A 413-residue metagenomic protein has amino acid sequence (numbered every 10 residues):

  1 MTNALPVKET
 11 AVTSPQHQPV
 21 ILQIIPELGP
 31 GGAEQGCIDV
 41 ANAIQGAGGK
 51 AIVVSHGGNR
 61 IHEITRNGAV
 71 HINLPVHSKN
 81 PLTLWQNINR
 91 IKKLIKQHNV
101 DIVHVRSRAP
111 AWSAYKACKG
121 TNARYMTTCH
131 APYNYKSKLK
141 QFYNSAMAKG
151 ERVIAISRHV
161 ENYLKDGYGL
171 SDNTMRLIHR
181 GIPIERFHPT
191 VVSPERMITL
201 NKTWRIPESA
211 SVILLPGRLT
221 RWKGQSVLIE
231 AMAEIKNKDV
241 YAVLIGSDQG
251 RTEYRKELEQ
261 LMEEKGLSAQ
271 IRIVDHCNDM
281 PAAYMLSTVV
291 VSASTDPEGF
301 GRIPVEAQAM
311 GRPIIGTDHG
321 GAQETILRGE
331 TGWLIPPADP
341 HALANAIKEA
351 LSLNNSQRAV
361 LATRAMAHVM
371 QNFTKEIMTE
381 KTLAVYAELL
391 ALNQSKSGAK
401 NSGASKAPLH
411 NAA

Functional and structural regions predicted by a protein language model:
H17-Q18, Q23-L84, T174, G250: N-terminal strand-loop element at the rim of the active site of nucleotide-sugar-dependent glycosyltransferases
E34-D39, S211-E234, K256, H341 (+2 more regions): A conserved mid-protein helix/loop that constitutes part of the nucleotide-sugar donor-binding site
G48-K50, T203, P207-S211, Q225-R272: A conserved nucleotide-sugar
V53, P313-G316, I326: Short hydrophobic beta-strand element within catalytic cores of glycosyltransferases and related nucleotide-activated
K119, Y125-I156, N162, G169: A conserved, positively charged/aromatic
T199, E349, S356-N372, K381-A384 (+1 more regions): A short, well-ordered alpha-helix in the C-terminal region of glycosyltransferases
Q270, M285-G299, R312: Acidic donor-binding loop of glycosyltransferase active sites
R328-G329, W333-P340, E349-N355: Conserved acidic donor-binding segment of nucleotide-sugar-dependent glycosyltransferases
